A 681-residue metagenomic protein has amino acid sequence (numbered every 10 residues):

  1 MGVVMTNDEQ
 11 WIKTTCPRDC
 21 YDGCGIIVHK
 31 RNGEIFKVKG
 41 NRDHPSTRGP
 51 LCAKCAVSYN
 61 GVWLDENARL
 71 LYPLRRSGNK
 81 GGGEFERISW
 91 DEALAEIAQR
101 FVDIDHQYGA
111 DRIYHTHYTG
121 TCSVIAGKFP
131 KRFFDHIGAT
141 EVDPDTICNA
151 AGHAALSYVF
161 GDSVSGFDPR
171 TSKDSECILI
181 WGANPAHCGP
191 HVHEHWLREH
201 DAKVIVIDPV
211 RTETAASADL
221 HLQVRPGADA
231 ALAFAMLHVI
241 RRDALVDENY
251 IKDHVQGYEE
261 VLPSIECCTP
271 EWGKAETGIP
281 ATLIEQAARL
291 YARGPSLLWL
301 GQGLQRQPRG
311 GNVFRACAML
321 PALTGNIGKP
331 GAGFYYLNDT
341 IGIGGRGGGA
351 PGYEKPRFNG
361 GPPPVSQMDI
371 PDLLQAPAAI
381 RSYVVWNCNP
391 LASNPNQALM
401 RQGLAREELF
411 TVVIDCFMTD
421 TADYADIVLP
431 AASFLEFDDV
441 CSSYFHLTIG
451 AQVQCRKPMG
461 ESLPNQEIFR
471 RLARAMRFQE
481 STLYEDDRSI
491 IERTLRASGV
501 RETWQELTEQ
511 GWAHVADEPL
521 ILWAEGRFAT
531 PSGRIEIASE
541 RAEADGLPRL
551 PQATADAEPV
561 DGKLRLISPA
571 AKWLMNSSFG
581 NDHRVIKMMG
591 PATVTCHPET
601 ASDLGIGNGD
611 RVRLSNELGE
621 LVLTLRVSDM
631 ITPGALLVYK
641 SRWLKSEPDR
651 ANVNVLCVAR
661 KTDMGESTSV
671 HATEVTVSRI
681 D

Functional and structural regions predicted by a protein language model:
M1-L245, C267, P280-A281, L472 (+2 more regions): N-terminal export/assembly segments and adjacent metallocofactor-ligating motifs of anaerobic energy-metabolism
L74-R87, E92, H238, R242-A281 (+4 more regions): N-terminal leader/propeptide and maturation segments of large enzyme subunits in energy/redox metabolism and hydrolases
Y114-C122, E276-I279, G301-P308, C388-L391: Conserved short loop/turn motifs at secondary-structure junctions
K128-L197, A202-I207, T214, A230-F234 (+5 more regions): Extended redox/cofactor-interaction regions of prokaryotic respiratory oxidoreductases
A216-V224, L447-M459: Short beta-alpha connecting loops at secondary-structure transitions that line or flank enzyme active sites
M236, Q256-I370: Active-site phosphate/pyrophosphate-binding segments
M459, P464-A513, D582-T595, E599-D681: Long, contiguous, secondary-structure-rich segments that constitute the structural scaffold of globular domains
